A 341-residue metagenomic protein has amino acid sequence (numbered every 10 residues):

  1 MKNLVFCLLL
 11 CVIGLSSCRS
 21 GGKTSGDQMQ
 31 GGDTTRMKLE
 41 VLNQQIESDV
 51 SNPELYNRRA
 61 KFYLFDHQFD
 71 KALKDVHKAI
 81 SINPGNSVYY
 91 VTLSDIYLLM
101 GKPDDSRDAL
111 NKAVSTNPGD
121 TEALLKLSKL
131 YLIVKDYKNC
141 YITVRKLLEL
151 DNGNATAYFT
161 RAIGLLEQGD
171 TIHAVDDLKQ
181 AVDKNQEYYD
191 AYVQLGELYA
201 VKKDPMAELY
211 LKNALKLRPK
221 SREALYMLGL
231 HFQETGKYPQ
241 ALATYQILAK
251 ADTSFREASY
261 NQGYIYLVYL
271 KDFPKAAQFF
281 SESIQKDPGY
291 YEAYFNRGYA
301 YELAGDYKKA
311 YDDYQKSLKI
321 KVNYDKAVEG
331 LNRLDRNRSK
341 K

Functional and structural regions predicted by a protein language model:
C18-H77, S81-N83, L99, R336-K341: N-terminal leader/linker segments that initiate helical-solenoid repeat arrays
G21-D27, D33, F295, E302-K341: Terminal, low-structured helical/coil segments at or just beyond the last alpha-helical repeat
G32-V41, H67-K78, M100-K112, V134-K146 (+6 more regions): Structural signature of tandem alpha-helical TPR/SEL1-like repeats, specifically the intra-repeat loop/turn
S48, I82, T116, L150 (+5 more regions): Structural marker of alpha-solenoid helical repeat scaffolds
P53-E54, S87-V88, T121-E122, Y137 (+7 more regions): Helix-start (N-cap) detector for alpha-helical repeat units in TPR-like alpha-solenoids, especially tetratricopeptide
R58, T92-D95, K126, T160 (+5 more regions): Canonical tetratricopeptide repeat
K61, D95, K129, I163 (+5 more regions): Residue-level recognition of tetratricopeptide repeat
L64, V91, L98, L125 (+7 more regions): Position-specific recognition of the canonical hydrophobic site in helix A of tetratricopeptide repeat
